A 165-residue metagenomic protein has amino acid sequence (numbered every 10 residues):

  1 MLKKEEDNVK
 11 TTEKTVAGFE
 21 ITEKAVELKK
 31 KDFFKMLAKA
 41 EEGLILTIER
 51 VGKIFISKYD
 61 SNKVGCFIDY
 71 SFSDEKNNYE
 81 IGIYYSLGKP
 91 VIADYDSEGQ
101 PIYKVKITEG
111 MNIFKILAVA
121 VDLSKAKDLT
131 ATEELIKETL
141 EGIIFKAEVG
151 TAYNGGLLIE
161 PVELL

Functional and structural regions predicted by a protein language model:
M1-L165: Short beta-rich binding modules
